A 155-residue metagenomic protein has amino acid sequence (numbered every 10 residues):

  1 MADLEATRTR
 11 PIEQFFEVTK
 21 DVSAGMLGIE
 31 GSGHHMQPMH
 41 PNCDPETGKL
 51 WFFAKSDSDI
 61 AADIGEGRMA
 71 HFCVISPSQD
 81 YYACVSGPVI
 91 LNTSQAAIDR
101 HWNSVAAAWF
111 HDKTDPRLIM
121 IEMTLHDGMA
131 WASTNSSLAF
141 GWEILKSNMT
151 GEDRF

Functional and structural regions predicted by a protein language model:
M1-S23: N-terminal leader/targeting segments and the immediate start of mature chains
A2-E5, P116-F155: C-terminal edge-of-domain segments
F16-G31, A70-V74: A short, Trp-centered hydrophobic/proline-enriched beta-strand micro-motif
H34-M39: A positional/architectural concept
H40-D44, S76-S78: Short, charge-patterned binding micro-sites
E46-W51: Short active-site oxyanion
F53-K55, I75: Short His-Asn-centered micro-motif
I60-M129, T134: Short, structured beta-strand-loop surface elements
